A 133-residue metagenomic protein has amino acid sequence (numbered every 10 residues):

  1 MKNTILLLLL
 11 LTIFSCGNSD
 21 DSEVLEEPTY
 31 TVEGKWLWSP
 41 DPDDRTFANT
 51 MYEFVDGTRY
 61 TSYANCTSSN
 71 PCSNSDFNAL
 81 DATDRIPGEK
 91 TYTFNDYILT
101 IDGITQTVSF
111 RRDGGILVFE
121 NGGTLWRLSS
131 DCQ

Functional and structural regions predicted by a protein language model:
M1-T4, T29, G114, Q133: Short, Lys/Arg-enriched, disordered terminal segments
T4-F14: Sec-dependent N-terminal signal peptides
I13-K35, Q133: Bacterial Sec-dependent N-terminal signal peptides
E26-F47, S62: Tryptophan-anchored aromatic micro-motifs
P42-F47, T61-G123: Contiguous, well-ordered beta-strand patches that form the walls/edges of small beta-barrel/beta-sandwich domains
N49-V55: Broad, structure-driven detector of short, well-ordered beta-strand segments within folded domains
G122-Q133: Short, low-complexity, Pro/Ser/Thr/Gly-rich segments in the mature regions of secreted, periplasmic
